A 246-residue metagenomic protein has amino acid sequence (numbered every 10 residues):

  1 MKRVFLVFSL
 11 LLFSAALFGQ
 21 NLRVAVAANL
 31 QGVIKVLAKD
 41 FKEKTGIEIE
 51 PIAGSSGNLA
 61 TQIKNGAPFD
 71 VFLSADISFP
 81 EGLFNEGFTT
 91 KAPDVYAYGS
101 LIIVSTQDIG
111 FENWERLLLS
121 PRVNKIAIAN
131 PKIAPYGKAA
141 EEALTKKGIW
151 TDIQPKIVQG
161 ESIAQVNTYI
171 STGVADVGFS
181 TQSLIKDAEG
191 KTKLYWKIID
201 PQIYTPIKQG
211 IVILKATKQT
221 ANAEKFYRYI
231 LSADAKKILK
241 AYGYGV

Functional and structural regions predicted by a protein language model:
V4-A15: Sec-dependent N-terminal signal peptides
Q20-K44, E50-A53, G57, T61-N65 (+4 more regions): Exported/periplasmic ABC-transporter solute-binding proteins
